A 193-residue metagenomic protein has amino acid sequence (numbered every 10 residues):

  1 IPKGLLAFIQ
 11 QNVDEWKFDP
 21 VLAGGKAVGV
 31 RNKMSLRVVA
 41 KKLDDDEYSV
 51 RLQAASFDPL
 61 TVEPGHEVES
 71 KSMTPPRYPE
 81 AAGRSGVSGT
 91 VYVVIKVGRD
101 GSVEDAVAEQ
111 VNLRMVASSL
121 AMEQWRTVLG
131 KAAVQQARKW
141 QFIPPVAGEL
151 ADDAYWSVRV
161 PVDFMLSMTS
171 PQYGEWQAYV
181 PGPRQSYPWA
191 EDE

Functional and structural regions predicted by a protein language model:
I1-E193: Charge-biased low-complexity segments
